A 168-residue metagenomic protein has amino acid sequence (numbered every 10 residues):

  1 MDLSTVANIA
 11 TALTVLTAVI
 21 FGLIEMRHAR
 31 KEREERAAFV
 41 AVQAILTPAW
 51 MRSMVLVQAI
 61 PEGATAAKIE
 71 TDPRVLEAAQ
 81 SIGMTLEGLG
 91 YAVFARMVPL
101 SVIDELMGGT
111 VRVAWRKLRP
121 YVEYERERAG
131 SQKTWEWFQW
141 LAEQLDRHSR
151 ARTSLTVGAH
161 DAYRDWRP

Functional and structural regions predicted by a protein language model:
M1-A66, P73: Membrane-proximal alpha-helical anchors
V42-E70, Q132-R147, A151-G158: Long amphipathic alpha-helical segments that form oligomerization/scaffold cores
I60-L89: A contiguous binding-surface segment within folded domains or other stable secondary-structure elements
A78, G83, G88-P168: An amphipathic alpha-helical interaction surface
